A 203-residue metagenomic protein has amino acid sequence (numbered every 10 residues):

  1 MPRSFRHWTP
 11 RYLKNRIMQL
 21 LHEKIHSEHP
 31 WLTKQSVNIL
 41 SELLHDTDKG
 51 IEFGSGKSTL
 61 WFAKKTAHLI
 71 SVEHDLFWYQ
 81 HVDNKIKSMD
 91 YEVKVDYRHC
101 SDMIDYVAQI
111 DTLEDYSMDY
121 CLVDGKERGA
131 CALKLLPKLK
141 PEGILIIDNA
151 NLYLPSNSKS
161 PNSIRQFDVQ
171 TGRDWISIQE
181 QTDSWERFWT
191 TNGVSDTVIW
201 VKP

Functional and structural regions predicted by a protein language model:
H7-T47: Class I SAM-dependent methyltransferase Rossmann-like catalytic core, especially the SAM/SAH-binding loop
T33-D102: SAM cofactor-binding core of SAM-dependent methyltransferases, primarily the Rossmann-like beta-alpha-beta module
G50, I70-S71, D119-V123, I146: Short catalytic-loop micro-motif centered on adjacent basic/acidic residues
G54-K57, G125-G129: Short beta->alpha connector loops
Y79-I86, V107-A108, Y153-P161: Short, charged, surface-exposed secondary-structure boundary motifs
S101-T112: Surface-exposed interaction regions that form or flank ligand-binding interfaces
I110-Y120: A short acidic, Gly/Pro-enriched loop at the edge of an enzyme's catalytic core that lines a small-molecule cofactor
Y120, K126-P203: C-terminal substrate-binding/active-site "lid" region of AdoMet-derived donor-dependent transferases
